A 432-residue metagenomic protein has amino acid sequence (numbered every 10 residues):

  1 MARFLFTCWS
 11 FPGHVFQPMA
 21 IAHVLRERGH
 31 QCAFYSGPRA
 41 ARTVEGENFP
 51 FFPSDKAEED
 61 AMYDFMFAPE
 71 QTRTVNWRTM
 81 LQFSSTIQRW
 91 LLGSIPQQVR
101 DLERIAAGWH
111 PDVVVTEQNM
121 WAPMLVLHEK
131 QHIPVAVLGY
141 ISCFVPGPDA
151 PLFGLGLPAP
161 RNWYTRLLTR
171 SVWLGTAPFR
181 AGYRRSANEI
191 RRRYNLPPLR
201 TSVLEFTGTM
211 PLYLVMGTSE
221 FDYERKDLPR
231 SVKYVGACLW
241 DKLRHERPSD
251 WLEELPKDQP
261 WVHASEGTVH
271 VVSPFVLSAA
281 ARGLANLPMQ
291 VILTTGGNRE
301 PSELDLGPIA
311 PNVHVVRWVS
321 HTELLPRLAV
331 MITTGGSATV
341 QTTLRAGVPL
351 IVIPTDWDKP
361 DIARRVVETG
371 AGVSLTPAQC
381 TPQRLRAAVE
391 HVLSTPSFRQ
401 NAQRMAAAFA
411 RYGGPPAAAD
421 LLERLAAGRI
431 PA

Functional and structural regions predicted by a protein language model:
A22, T116, R317-R364: A donor-sugar binding/catalytic signature common to diverse glycosyltransferases and related nucleotide-sugar
A33-F83, W163-L168: Conserved nucleotide-sugar phosphate-binding/catalytic loop shared by glycosyltransferases and other
A68-P123, R166, R170-L204, G208-T209: Conserved nucleotide-sugar donor-binding subdomain of glycosyltransferases
L91-R166, E220-F221: Conserved nucleotide-sugar donor-interacting segment of glycosyltransferase catalytic cores, predominantly GT-B
W109, P382-A432: C-terminal amphipathic helix plus adjacent low-complexity, charged tail appended to glycosyltransferase catalytic
V135-Y223, P229-S231: Active-site-proximal region of nucleotide-activated glycan assembly enzymes, centered on histidine/acidic-rich loops
G217-V330: Donor-nucleotide binding loops and adjacent catalytic segments primarily of GT-B fold Leloir glycosyltransferases
W357-A388, Q400, A417: Change "using UDP/GDP/dTDP sugars" to "using nucleotide sugars
